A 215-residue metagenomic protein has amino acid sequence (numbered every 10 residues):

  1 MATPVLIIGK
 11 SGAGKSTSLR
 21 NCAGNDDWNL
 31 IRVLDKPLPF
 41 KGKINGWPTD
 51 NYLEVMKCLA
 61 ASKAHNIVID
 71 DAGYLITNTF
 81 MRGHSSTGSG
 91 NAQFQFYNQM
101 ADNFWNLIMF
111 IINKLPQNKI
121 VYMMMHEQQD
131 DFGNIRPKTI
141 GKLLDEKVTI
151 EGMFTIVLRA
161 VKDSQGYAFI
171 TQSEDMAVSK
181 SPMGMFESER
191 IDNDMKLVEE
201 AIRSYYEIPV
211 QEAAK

Functional and structural regions predicted by a protein language model:
M1-I69, G73-N78: Conserved P-loop
W28, V121, V157-R159: Short, well-ordered beta-strand core segments
I31-V33, M124, A160: Generic beta-sheet signal
P48, S86-Q93, I191, M195: Intrinsic-disorder-associated interaction segments
S62, Q117, G152: Structured loop/turn residues at beta-strand edges in well-structured enzyme cores
A72-T149: P-loop NTPase motor core
D130-K215: Conserved GTP-binding G-domain of TRAFAC-class P-loop NTPases and closely related GTPase folds
